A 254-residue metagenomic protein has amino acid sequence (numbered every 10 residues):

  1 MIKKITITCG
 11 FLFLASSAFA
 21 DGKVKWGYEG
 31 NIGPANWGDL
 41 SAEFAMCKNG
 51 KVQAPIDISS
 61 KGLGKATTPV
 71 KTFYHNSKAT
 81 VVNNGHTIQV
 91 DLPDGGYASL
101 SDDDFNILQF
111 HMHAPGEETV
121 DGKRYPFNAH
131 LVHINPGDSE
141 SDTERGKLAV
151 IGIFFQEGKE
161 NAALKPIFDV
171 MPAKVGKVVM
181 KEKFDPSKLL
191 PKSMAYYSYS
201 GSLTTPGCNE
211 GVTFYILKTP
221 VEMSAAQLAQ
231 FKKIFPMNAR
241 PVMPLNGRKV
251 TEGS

Functional and structural regions predicted by a protein language model:
M1-I7: Bacterial N-terminal signal peptides that target proteins for export
K4, F19-S254: Alpha-carbonic anhydrase
I7-F13: Hydrophobic helical h-region of N-terminal Sec-dependent signal peptides in bacterial secretory/periplasmic proteins
A15-S17: N-terminal signal peptide c-region/cleavage motif recognized by signal peptidases
